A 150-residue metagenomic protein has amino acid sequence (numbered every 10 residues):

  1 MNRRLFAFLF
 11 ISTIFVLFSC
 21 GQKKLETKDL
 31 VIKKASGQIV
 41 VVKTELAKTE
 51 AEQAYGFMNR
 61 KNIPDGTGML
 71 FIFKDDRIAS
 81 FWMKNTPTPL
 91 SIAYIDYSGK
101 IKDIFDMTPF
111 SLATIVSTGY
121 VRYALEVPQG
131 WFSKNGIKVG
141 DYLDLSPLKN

Functional and structural regions predicted by a protein language model:
M1-A7: Bacterial N-terminal signal peptides that target proteins for export
F10-F15: Hydrophobic helical h-region of N-terminal Sec-dependent signal peptides in bacterial secretory/periplasmic proteins
L17-S19: C-terminal motif of bacterial Sec signal peptides marking the signal peptidase cleavage site
Q22-N150: Compact, glycine-rich, soluble single-domain proteins
